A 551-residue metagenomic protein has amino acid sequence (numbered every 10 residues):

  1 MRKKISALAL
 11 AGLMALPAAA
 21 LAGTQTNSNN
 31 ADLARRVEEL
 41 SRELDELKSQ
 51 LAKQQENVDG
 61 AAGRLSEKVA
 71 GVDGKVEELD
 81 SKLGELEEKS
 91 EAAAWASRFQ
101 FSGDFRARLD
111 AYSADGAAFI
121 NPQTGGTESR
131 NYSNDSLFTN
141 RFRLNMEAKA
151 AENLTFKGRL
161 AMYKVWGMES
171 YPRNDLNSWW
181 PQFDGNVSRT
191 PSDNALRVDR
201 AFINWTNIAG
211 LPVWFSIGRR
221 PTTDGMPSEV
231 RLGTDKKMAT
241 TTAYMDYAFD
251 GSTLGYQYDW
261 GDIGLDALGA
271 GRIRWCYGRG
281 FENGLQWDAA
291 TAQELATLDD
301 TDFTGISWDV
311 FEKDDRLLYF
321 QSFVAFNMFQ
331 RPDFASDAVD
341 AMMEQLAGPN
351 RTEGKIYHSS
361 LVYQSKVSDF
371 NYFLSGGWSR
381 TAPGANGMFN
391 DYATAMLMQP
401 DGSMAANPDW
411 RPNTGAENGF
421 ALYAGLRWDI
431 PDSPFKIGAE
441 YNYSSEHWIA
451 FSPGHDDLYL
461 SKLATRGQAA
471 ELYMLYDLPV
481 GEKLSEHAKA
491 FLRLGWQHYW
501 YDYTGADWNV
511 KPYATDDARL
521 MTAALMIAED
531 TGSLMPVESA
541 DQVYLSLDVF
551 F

Functional and structural regions predicted by a protein language model:
R2, T24-S28, A34-R35, A52-G63 (+4 more regions): Outer-membrane beta-barrel pore domains
A7-L8, G12, L16, L21-N131 (+1 more regions): N-terminal periplasmic/intermembrane-space "pro-region" immediately following the signal or transit peptide
K89-F101, E152-F156, I208-F215, D259-R274 (+5 more regions): Short loop/turn motifs that connect adjacent beta-strands in outer-membrane beta-barrel proteins
A94-R98, S133-T139, P191-R200, K236 (+8 more regions): Transmembrane beta-barrel outer-membrane domains
G103, L144, I203, I217 (+1 more regions): Conserved, mostly hydrophobic/aromatic
R106-D110, A161-Y163, G218-T222, C276-G280 (+5 more regions): Outer-membrane beta-barrel pore domains and translocons
D110-L211, T223-A243, T381-D401, D409-N413 (+4 more regions): Surface-exposed loop and membrane-interface regions of Gram-negative outer-membrane beta-barrel proteins
E169-R200, I208-D309, R331-F334, V339-A347 (+2 more regions): Surface-exposed coil loops of outer-membrane beta-barrel proteins
